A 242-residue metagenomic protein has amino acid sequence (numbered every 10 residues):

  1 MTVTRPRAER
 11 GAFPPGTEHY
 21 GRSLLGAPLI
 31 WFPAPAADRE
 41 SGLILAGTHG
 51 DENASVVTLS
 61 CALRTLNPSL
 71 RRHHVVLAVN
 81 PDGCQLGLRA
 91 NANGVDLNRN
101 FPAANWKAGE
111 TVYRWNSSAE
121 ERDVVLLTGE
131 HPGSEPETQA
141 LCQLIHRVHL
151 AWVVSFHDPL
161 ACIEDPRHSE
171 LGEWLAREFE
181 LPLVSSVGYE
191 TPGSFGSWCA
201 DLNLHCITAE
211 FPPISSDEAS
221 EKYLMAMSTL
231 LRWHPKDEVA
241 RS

Functional and structural regions predicted by a protein language model:
M1-F32: Short glycine- and acidic-rich boundary segments immediately preceding or forming the N-terminal edge of structured
T17, L29-W31, V75, V153 (+2 more regions): Conserved beta-strand scaffold positions in the cores of enzyme catalytic domains, especially in NTP/NDP-utilizing
L24, R39-S41, E52-L63, N67-V187: Active-site/substrate-binding loop(s) of hydrolase catalytic cores
P28, P182, D237-V239: Well-ordered secondary-structure scaffolds
P28-A34, F195-A200: Short, surface-exposed beta-strand/loop micro-motifs that present aromatic residues
L43-A46: Short hydrophobic beta-strand that contains or immediately precedes a catalytic carboxylate
H49: Divalent metal-dependent hydrolysis catalytic cores, especially in the metallo-beta-lactamase
P192-S242: Active-site-adjacent mobile loop/cap segments within catalytic or ligand-binding domains
